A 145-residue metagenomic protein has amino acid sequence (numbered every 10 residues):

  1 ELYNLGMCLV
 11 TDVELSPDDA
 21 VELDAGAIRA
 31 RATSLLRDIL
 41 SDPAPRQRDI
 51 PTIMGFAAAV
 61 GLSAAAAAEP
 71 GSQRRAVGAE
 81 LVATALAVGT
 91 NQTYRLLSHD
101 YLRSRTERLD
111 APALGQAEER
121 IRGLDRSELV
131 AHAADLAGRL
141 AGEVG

Functional and structural regions predicted by a protein language model:
E1-T11, L40-V60, Q73, V88-L102: Alpha-solenoid helical repeat architecture
L2-V13, A32, I121, D125: Structured N-terminal alpha/beta-domain signature that marks small ligand/cofactor-binding or signaling modules
G6-L9, D19, L40, A66 (+2 more regions): Generic low-complexity, intrinsically disordered sequence content enriched in small uncharged/hydrophobic residues
V10-R31, A65-G78: Short coil/turn connectors between adjacent alpha-helices in alpha-solenoid helical repeat scaffolds
G26-A30, P51-L62, L129, A133: Generic signature of intrinsically disordered, low-complexity, basic-rich segments and short cationic peptides
R31-S34, D38, T84-A87: The canonical alpha-helical register within tetratricopeptide repeats
S63-A64, T84: Short, hydrophobic/amphipathic alpha-helical patches that form generic packing surfaces within helical domains
Q73-G145: C-terminal non-catalytic interaction modules
